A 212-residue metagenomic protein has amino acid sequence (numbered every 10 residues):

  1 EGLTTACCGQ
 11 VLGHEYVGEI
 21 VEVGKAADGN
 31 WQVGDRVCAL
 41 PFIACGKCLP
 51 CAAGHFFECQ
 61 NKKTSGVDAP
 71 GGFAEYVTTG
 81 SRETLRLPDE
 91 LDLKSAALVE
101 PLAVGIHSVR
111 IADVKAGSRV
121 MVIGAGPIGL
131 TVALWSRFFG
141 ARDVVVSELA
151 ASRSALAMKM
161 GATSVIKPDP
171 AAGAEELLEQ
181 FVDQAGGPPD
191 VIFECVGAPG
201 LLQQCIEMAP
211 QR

Functional and structural regions predicted by a protein language model:
G2-L49, P88-E90: Glycine-rich beta-strand-centered segment in the early N-terminal region that forms part of a ligand/cofactor-binding
C7-G9, I43-I123: NAD(P)H dinucleotide-binding glycine-rich loop of Rossmann-like/cofactor-binding domains, especially the beta1-alpha1
G9, L40, Y76, A97 (+4 more regions): Glycine- and other small-residue-rich loops at beta-strand/loop junctions that grip anionic moieties
G29-N30, F57, A112, E207: Residue "hotspots" at secondary-structure boundaries inside conserved domains
G34, G117, P188-P189: Local beta-strand N-terminus motif with an aromatic residue
L91-A171: Mid-domain Rossmann-like dinucleotide-binding core that forms the NAD(H)/NADP(H) cofactor-binding site
A112, A155-R212: Glycine-rich cofactor phosphate-binding loops and adjacent beta1-alpha1 units of small-molecule cofactor enzyme domains
